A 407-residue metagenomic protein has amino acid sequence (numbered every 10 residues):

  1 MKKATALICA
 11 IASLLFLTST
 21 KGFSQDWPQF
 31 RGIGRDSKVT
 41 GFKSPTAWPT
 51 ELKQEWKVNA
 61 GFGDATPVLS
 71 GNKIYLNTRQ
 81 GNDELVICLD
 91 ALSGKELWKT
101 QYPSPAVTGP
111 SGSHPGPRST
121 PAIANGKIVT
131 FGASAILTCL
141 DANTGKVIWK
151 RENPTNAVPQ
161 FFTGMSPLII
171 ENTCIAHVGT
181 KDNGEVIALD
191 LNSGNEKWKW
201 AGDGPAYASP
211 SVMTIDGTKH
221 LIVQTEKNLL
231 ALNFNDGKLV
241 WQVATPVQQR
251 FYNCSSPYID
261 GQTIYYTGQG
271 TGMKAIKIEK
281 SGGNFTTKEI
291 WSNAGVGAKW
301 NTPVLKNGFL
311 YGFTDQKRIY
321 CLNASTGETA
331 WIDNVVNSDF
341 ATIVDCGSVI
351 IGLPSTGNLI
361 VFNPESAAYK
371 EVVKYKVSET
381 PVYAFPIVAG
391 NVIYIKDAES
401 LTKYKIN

Functional and structural regions predicted by a protein language model:
M1-Q25: Bacterial Sec-dependent N-terminal signal peptides
F23-N407: Noncatalytic, solvent-exposed loop/strand surfaces of beta-propeller-type extracellular/periplasmic domains
